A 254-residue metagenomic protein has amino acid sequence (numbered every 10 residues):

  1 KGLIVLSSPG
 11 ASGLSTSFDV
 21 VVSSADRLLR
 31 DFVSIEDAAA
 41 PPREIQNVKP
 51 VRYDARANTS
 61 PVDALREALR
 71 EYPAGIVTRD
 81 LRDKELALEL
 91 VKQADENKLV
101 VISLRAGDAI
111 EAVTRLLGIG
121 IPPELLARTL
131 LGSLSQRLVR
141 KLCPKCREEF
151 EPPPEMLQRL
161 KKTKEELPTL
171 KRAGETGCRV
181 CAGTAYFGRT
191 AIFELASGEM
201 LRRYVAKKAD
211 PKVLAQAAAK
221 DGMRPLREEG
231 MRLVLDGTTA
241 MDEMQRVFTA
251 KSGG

Functional and structural regions predicted by a protein language model:
K1-G254: Short, flexible helix-loop junctions that flank or precede catalytic/ligand sites
